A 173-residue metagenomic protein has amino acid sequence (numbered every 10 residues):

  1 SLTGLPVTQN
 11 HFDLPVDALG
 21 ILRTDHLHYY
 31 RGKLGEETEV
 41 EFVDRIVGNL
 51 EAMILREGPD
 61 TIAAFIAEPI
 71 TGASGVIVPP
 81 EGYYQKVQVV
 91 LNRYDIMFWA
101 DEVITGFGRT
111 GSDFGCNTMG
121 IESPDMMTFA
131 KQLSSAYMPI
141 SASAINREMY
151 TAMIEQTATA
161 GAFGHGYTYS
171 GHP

Functional and structural regions predicted by a protein language model:
S1-P173: Conserved N-terminal phosphate-binding loop of PLP-dependent enzymes in the Aspartate aminotransferase
